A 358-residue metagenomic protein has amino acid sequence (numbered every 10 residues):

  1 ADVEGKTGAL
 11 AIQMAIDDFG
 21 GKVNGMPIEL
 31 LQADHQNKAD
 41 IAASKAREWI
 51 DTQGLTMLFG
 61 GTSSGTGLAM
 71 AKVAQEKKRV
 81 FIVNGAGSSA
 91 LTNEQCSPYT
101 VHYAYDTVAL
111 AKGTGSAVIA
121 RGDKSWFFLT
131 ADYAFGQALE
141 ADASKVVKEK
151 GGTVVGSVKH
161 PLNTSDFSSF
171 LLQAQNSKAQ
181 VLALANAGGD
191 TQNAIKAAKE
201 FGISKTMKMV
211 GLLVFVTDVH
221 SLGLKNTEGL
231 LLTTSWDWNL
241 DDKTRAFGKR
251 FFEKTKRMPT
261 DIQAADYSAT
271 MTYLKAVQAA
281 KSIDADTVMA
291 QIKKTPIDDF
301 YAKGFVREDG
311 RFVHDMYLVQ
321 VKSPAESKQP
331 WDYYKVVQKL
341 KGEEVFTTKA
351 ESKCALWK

Functional and structural regions predicted by a protein language model:
V3-L10, D18, K22-E94, Y103 (+2 more regions): Beta-alpha junction/loop-to-helix N-cap segments that form part of ligand/metal-binding clefts
A9-I16, A43-R47, L55, G67-Q75 (+11 more regions): Extracytoplasmic/secreted envelope proteins and their assembly/folding machinery, especially bacterial periplasmic
L10, L55-V158, T206-G229: Extracytoplasmic ligand/sensor domains, especially the bilobed periplasmic-binding protein
Q13-N24, R47-L55, A71-R79, I119-K124 (+6 more regions): Sec-exported extracytoplasmic/periplasmic mature domains
G25-E29, M57-G61, F128-A131, M258-A264 (+2 more regions): Surface-exposed patches in mature extracellular/periplasmic domains of secreted proteins
E29-A33, V155, L231: General small-molecule cofactor/ligand-binding pocket signal
N239-P296, F312-V313: Extracellular/periplasmic ligand-binding modules, especially the Venus flytrap/periplasmic-binding
P296, F300-K358: Solvent-exposed, acidic/polar segments of extracytosolic/periplasmic ligand-binding ectodomains
